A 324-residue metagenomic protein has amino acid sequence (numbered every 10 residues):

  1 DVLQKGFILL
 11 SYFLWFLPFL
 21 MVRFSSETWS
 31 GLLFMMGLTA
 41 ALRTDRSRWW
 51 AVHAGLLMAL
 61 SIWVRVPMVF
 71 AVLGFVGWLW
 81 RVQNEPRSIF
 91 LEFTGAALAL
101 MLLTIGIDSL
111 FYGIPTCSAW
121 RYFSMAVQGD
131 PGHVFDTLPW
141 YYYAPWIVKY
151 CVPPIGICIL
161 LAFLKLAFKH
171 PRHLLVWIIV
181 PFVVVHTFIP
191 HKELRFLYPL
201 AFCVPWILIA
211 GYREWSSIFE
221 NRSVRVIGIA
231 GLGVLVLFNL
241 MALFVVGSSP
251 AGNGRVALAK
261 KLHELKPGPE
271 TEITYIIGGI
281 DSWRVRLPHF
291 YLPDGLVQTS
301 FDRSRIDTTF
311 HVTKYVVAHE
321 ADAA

Functional and structural regions predicted by a protein language model:
D1-L14, W49, H173, W177: Transmembrane-helix signature of polytopic, membrane-embedded enzymes that assemble or transfer cell-envelope glycans
S11, H53, M58, G74-F75 (+6 more regions): Transmembrane alpha-helix segments characteristic of polytopic inner-membrane glycan-assembly/cell-envelope
S11-M21, M35-T44, W49-V66, V76 (+1 more regions): Membrane-interface alpha helices of multi-pass inner-membrane proteins
F19-W29: Short acidic/glycine- and proline-prone juxtamembrane loop motifs at membrane-interface regions of multi-pass membrane
E27-W29, L33, V66, F70 (+3 more regions): Hydrophobic/aromatic-rich transmembrane helices and adjacent perimembrane loops
S61-I62, V66-D136, Y141, W146-V148 (+5 more regions): Membrane-lumen/periplasm interface segments of specific transmembrane helices in polyprenyl phosphate-linked
L98, L102, C158, L166-A167 (+4 more regions): Signature aromatic-anchored transmembrane alpha helix within multi-pass, membrane-resident enzymes that catalyze glycan
S109, F219-A324: Catalytic lumenal/periplasmic loop and adjoining terminal transmembrane helix of membrane glycan-assembly enzymes
